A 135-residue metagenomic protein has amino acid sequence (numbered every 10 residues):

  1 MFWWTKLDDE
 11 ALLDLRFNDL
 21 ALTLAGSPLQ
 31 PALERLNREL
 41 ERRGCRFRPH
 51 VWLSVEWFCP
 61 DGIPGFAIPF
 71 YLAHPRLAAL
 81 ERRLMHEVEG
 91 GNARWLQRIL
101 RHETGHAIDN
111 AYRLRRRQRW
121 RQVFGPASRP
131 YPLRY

Functional and structural regions predicted by a protein language model:
M1-L15: Pan-zinc metallopeptidase signature
L15-E81, E89-L96: Auxiliary, metal-adjacent structural segments of Zn-dependent hydrolase domains
G90, R94-R98, N110-Y135: Post-HEXXH active-site segment of zinc metalloproteases
G105, D109: Short active-site segment of divalent metal-dependent hydrolases/proteases that encodes the spacing between
